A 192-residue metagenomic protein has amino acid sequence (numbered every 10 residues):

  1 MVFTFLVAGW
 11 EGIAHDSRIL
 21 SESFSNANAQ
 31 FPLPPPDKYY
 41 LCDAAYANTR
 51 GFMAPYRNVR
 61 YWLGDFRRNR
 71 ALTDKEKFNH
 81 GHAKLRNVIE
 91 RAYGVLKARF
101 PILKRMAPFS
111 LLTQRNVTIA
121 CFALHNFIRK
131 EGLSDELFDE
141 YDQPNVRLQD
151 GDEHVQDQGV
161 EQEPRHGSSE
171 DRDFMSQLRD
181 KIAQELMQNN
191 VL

Functional and structural regions predicted by a protein language model:
M1-L192: Short, well-ordered secondary-structure "scaffold" segments embedded in the functional core of diverse domains
